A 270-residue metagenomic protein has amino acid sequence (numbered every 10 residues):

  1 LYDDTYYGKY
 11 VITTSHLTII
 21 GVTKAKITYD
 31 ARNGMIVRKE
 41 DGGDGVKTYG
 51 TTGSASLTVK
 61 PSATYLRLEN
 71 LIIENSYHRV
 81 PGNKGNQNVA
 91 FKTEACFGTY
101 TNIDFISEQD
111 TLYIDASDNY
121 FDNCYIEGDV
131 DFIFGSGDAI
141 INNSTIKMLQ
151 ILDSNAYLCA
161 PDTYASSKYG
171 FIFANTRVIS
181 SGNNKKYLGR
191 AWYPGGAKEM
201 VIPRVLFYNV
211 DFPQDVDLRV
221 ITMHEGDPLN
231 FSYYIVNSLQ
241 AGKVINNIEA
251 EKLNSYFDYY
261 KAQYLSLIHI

Functional and structural regions predicted by a protein language model:
Y2-L267: Sequence-level preference for short, compositionally simple segments enriched in small aliphatic or small polar residues
